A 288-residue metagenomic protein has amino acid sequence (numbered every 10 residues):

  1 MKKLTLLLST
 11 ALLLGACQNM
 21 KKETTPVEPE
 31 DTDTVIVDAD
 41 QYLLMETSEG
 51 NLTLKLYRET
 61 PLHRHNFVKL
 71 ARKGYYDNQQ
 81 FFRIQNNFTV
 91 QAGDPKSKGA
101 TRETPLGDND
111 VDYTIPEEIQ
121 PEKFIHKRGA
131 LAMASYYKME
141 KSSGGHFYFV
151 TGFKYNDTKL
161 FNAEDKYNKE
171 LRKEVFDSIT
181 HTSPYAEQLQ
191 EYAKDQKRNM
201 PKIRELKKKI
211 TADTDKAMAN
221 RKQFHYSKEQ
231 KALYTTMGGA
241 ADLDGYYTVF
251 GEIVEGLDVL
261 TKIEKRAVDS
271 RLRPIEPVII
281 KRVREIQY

Functional and structural regions predicted by a protein language model:
M1-V27: Bacterial Sec-dependent N-terminal signal peptides
C17-Y288: Cyclophilin-like peptidyl-prolyl cis-trans isomerases
